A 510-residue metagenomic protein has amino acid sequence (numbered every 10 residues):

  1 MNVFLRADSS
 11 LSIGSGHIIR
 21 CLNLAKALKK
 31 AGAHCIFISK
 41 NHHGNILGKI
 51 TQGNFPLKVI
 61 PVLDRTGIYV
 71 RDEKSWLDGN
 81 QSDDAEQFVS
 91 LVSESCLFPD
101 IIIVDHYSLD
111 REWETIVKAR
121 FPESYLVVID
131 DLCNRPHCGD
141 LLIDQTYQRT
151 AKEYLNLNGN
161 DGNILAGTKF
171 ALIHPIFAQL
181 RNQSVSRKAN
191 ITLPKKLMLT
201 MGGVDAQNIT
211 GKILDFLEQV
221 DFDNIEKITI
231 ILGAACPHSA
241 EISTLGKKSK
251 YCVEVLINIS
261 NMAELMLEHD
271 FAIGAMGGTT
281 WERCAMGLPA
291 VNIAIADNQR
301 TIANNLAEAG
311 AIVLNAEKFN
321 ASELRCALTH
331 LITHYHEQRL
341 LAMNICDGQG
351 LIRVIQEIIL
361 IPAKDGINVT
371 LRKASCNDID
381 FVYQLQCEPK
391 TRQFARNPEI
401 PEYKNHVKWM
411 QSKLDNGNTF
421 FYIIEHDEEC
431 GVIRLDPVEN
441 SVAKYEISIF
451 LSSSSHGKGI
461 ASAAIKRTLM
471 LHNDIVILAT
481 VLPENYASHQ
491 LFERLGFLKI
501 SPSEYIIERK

Functional and structural regions predicted by a protein language model:
A31-E86, E317: Conserved nucleotide-sugar phosphate-binding/catalytic loop shared by glycosyltransferases and other
H137-N208, H238-A240: A nucleotide-sugar donor-handling region in carbohydrate enzymes
N182-H269: Donor-nucleotide binding loops and adjacent catalytic segments primarily of GT-B fold Leloir glycosyltransferases
L267-G278: Acidic donor-binding loop of glycosyltransferase active sites
H336-G348: A short, well-ordered alpha-helix in the C-terminal region of glycosyltransferases
D347-I367: C-terminal alpha-helical cap of glycosyltransferases
D365-I379, L385-E388, F421-I423, D427-K510: Acyl-donor (CoA/ACP) binding surface of acyl/acetyltransferases
M410-I423: A short helix-loop-beta-strand connector motif used in the catalytic cores of GNAT acetyltransferases and, in some
